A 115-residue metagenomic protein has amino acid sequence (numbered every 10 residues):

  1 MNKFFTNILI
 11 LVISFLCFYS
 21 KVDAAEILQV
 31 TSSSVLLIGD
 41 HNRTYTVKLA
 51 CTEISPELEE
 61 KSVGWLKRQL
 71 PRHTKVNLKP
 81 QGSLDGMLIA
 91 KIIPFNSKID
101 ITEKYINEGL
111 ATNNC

Functional and structural regions predicted by a protein language model:
M1-N2: N-terminal secretory signal peptides that target proteins for export/translocation
F5-N7, F15-C115: Small beta-barrel nucleic-acid-binding modules, primarily SNase/OB-fold domains and secondarily Tudor-like barrels
